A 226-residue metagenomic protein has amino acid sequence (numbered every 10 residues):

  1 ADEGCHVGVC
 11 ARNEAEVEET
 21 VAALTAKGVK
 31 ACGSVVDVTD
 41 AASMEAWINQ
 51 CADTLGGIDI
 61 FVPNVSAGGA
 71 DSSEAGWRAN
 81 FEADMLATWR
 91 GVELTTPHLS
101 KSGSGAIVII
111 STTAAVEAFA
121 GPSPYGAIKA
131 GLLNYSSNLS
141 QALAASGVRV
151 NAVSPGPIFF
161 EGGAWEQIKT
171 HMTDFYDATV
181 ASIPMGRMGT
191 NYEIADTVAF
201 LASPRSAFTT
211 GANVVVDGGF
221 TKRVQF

Functional and structural regions predicted by a protein language model:
A26, A145, P157-S182, R223-F226: A glycine/serine/threonine-rich, flexible loop-to-helix segment that serves as the NAD(P) cofactor-binding "lid"
S66-F81, T179: Substrate-binding pocket helix/loop in short-chain dehydrogenase/reductase
V92, I128, S136: Active-site helix of classical SDR
P97, Q141-A142, A207: Alpha-helical segment proximal to the catalytic Tyr-Lys
S104, A144, R149, T209-G211: Short, small/polar-rich loop/turn modules that mediate ligand/substrate recognition or access, typified
T112: Residue(s) in the substrate-gating loop at a strand-loop-helix junction that position the organic substrate next
V198-A199, T210-F226: Short C-terminal tail/terminal secondary-structure segment of NAD(P)H-dependent dehydrogenase/reductase domains
